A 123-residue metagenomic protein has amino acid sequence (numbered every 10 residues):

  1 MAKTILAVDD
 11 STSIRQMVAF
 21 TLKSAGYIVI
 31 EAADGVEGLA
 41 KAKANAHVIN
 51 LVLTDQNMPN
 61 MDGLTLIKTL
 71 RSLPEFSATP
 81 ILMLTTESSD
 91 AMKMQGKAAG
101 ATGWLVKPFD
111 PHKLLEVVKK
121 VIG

Functional and structural regions predicted by a protein language model:
Q16-S24: Charged docking surfaces used in two-component/phosphorelay signaling
E31-L51, M94: Acidic, metal-coordinating helix/loop segments flanking the phosphotransfer/catalytic sites of two-component signaling
D55, T85: Active-site residues of response regulator receiver
M58: Receiver (REC) domain active-site loop signature in two-component systems and cognate sites in sensor histidine kinases
T102: Short, glycine/charged-rich "phosphate-handling" switch motifs in NTP-dependent and phosphotransfer domains
F109-V118: C-terminal output helix
